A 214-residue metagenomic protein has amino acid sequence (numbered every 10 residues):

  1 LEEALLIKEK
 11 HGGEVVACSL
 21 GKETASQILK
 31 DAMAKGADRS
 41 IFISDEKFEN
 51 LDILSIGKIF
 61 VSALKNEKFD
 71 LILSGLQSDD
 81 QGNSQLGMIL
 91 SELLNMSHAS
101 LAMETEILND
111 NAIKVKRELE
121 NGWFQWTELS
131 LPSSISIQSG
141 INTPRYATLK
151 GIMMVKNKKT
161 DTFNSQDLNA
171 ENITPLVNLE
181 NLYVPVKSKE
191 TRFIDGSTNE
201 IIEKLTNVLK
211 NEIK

Functional and structural regions predicted by a protein language model:
L1-K214: N-terminal glycine-rich FAD/FM-binding segment characteristic of electron-transfer flavoproteins
